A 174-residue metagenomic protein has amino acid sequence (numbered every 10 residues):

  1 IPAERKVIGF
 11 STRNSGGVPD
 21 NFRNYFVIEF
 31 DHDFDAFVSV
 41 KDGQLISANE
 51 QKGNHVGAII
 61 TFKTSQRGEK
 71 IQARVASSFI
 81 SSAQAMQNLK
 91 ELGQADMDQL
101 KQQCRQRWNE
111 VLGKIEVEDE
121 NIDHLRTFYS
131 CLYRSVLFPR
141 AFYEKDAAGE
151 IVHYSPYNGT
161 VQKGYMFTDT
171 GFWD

Functional and structural regions predicted by a protein language model:
I1-D169: Beta-sandwich/jelly-roll carbohydrate-recognition scaffolds of carbohydrate-active enzymes
D174: Active-site-proximal binding-pocket segments
